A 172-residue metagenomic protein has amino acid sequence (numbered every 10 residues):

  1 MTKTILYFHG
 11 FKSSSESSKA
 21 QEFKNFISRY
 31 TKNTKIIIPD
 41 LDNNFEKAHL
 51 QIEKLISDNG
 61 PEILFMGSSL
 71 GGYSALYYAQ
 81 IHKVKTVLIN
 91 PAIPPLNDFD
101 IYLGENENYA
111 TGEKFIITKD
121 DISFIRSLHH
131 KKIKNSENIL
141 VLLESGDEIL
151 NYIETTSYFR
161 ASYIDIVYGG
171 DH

Functional and structural regions predicted by a protein language model:
T2-N59: Active-site catalytic motif of lipid deacylating hydrolases and related acyltransferases
T4, E62-L64, K85: Structural motif
H9-S13, S69, S145: Active-site glycine-rich loops that stabilize anionic/oxyanionic intermediates across multiple enzyme folds
S57-P61, K134-N135: Glycine-rich phosphate-binding loop signature in dinucleotide/nucleotide-binding domains
P61-L64, N138-L140: Short active-site oxyanion
F65-A75: Gly/Ala-rich beta-loop-alpha elbow adjacent to hydrolase catalytic centers
Y78-H82: Aromatic pocket-lining residues of Rossmann-like dinucleotide-binding sites
K85-H172: The alpha/beta-hydrolase serine catalytic core
